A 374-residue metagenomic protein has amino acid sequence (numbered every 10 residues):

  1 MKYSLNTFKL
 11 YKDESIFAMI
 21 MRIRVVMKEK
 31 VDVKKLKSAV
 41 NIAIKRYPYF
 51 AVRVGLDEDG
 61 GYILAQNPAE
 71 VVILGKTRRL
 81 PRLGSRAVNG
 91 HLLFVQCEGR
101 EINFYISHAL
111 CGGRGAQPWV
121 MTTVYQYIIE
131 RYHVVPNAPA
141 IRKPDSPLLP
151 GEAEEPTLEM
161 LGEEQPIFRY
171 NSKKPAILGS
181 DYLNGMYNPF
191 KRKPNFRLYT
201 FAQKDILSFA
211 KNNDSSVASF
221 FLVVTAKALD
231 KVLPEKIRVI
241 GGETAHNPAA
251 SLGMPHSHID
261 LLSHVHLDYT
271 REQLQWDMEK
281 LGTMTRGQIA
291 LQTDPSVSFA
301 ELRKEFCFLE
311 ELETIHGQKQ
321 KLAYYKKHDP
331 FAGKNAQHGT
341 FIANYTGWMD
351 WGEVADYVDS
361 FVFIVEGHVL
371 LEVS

Functional and structural regions predicted by a protein language model:
M1-D59, P68-F94, K231-S374: Acyl-thioester-dependent acyl-group transfer interface
M1-N6, L110-P118, T122-S208: Non-catalytic, low-complexity flexible loops and terminal extensions
I20-R22, E101, F196: Intrinsic-disorder/low-complexity, polar/charged segments enriched in Ser/Thr/Lys/Arg/Asp/Glu/Gln
K28-Y47, Y105-M121, N195-E235, A343: Acyl activation and transfer enzymes in specialized metabolism, enriched for ANL adenylate-forming modules
E58, G99-R100: Residue-level signal for tight coil/turn positions that link beta-strands
G61-Y62, I102: Hydrophobic residues embedded in beta-strands of well-ordered beta-sheets
R100-S107, V373-S374: Short, well-ordered beta-strand elements
